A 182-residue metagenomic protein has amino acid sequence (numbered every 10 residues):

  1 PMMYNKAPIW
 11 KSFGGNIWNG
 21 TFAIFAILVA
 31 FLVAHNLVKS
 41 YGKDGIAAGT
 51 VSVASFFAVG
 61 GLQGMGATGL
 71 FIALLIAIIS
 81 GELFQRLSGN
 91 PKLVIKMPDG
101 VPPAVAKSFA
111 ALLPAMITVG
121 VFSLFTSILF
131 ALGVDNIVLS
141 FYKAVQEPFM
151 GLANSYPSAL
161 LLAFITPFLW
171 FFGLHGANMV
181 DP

Functional and structural regions predicted by a protein language model:
P1-K6, W10-H175: Signature of multi-pass transmembrane helix bundles
G176-P182: Sequence-level signature for long, low-complexity tracts enriched in small/hydrophobic residues
